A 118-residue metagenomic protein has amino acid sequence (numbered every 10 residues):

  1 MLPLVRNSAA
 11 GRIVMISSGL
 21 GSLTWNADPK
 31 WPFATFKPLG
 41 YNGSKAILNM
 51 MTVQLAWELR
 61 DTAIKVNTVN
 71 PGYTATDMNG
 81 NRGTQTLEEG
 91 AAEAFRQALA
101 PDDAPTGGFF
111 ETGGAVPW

Functional and structural regions predicted by a protein language model:
L4-R60: Catalytic loop of short-chain dehydrogenase/reductase
R12-S17, K65-P71, A75: Conserved SDR Rossmann-fold cofactor-binding beta-strand/turn motif
S22-N26, Y73-R82: Short beta-loop-alpha junction of Rossmann-like oxidoreductase domains
N26, F33, A75, A94-F95: Sparse, context-dependent recognition of short Cys/His-centered cofactor- or disulfide-binding micro-motifs
F33-T35, N70, F110: Short, functionally important structural connectors and interaction interfaces within domains
Y41, L55, Y73, F109-F110: Aromatic side chains
A46, D61, T68, T76 (+1 more regions): C-terminal helical subdomain
